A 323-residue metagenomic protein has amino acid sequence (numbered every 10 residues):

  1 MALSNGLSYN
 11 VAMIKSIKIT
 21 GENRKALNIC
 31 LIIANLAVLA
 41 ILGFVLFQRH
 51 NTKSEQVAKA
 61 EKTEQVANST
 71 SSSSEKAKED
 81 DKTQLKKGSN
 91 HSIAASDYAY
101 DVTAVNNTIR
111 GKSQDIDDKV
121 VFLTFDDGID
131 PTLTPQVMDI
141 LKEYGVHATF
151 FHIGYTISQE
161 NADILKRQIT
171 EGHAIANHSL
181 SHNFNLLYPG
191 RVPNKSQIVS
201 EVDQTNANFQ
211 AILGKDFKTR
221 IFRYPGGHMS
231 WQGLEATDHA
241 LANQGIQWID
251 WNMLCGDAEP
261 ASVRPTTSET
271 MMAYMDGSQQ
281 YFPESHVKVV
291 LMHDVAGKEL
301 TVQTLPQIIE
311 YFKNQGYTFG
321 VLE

Functional and structural regions predicted by a protein language model:
Y9, M13-T124, D130-P135, E143 (+3 more regions): N-terminal pre-catalytic segment of deacetylase/amide-hydrolase enzymes
I29-L36, I41, Q48, S69 (+16 more regions): Generic hydrophobic secondary-structure signal
K87-P193, D203-R220: Active-site beta->alpha N-cap acidic-glycine motif
Q159-E160, H182-L291, V295-F312, Y317-T318 (+1 more regions): Catalytic domains of cell-wall/extracellular-matrix polysaccharide-remodeling enzymes, centered on de-N-acetylation
